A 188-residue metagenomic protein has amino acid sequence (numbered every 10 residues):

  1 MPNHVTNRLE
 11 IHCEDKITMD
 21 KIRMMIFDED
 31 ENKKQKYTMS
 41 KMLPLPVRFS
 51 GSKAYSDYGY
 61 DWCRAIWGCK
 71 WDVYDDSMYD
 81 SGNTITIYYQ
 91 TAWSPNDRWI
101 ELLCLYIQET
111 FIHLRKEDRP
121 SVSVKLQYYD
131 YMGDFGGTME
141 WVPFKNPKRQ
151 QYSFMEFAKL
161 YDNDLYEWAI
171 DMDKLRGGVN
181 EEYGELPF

Functional and structural regions predicted by a protein language model:
M1-F188: Long, contiguous binding/interaction regions
